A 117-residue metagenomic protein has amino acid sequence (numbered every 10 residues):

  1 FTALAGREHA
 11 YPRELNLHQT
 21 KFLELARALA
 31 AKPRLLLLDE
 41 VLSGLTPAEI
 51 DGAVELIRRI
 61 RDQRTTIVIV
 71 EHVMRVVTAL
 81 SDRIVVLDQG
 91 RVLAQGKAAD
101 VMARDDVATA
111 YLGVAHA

Functional and structural regions predicted by a protein language model:
F1-A117: Glycine-rich phosphate-binding loops of nucleotide-dependent enzymes
